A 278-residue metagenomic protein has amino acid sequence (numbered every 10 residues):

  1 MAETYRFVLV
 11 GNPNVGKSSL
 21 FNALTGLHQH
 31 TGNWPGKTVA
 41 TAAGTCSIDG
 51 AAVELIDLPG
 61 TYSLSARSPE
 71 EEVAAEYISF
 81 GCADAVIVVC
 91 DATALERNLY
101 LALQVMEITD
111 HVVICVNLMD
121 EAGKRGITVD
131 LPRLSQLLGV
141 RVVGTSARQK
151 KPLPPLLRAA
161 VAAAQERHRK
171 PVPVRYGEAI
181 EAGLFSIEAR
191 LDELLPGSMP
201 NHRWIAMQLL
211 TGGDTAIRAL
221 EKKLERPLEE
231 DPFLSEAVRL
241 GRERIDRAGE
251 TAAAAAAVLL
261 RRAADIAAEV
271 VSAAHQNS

Functional and structural regions predicted by a protein language model:
M1-S68, F80-G81, A85, E107: Conserved G1/Walker A P-loop phosphate-binding module
G11, V89, A147: Conserved residues at beta->alpha junctions
S19, E72, Y100, W204-I205: Active-site phosphate/pyrophosphate-handling residues
Q29, L64-R67, N98, K124 (+1 more regions): Active-site-proximal flexible loops/turns
G36, G60-T61, A92-E96, L118-G123 (+1 more regions): Conserved nucleotide-binding/hydrolysis micro-motifs of P-loop NTPases
G44-G50, V73-V142: Conserved C-terminal guanine-recognition region of P-loop GTPase G domains, centered on the G4
V113, G123-Q276: Alpha-helical transmembrane helix bundles of large polytopic membrane transport and channel proteins
